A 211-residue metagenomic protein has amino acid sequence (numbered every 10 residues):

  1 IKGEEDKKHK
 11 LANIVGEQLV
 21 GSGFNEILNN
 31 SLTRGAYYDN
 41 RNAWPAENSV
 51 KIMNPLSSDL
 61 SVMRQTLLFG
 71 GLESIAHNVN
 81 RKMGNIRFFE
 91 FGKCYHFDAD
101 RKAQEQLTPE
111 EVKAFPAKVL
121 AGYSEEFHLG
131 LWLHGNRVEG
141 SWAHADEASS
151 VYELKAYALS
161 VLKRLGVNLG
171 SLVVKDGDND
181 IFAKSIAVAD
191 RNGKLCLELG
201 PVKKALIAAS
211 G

Functional and structural regions predicted by a protein language model:
I1-G211: Extended beta-strand-rich architecture
